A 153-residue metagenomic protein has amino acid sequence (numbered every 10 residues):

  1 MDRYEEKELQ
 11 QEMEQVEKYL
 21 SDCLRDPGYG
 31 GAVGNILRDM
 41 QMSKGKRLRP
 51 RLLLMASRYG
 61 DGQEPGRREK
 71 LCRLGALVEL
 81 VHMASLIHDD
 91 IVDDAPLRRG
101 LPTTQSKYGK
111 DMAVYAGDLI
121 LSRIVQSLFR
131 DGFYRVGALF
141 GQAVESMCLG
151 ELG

Functional and structural regions predicted by a protein language model:
M1-L24: N-terminal amphipathic/basic leader segments beginning at the initiator methionine
L24-G153: Mg2+-dependent prenyl diphosphate-binding active-site environment of isoprenoid biosynthetic enzymes
